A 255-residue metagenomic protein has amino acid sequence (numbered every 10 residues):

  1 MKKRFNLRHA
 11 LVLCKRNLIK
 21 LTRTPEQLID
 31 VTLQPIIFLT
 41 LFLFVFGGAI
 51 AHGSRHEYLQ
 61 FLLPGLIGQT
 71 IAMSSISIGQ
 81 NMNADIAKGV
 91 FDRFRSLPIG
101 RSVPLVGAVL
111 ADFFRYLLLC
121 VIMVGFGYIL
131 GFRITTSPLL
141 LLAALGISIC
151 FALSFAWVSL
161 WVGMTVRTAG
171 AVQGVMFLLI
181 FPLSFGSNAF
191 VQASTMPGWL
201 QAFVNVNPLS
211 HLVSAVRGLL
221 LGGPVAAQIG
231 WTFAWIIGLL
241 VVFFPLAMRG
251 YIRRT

Functional and structural regions predicted by a protein language model:
M1-Q34: Aromatic- and glycine-rich beta-strand/loop motifs that create alpha-glucan
K20, A51-G53, R133, S184-V241: Membrane-interfacial helix-loop-helix junctions in multi-pass membrane proteins
E26-Q27, Q60, Q69-I76, V106-A108 (+3 more regions): Short alpha-helical transmembrane interface motifs in multi-pass membrane proteins
I29-P35, R167-S187: Pore- or pathway-lining transmembrane helices of multi-pass membrane proteins that form conduits for solutes/ions
I37-F42, Y58-L130, F151, F155-S159 (+2 more regions): Hydrophobic alpha-helical transmembrane segments of multi-pass membrane transport proteins
L43-G48, A84, R93, L97 (+7 more regions): Transmembrane helix-loop junction
R101-M176, G223-M248: Alpha-helical transmembrane segments and their short interhelical loops
R249-T255: Short cytosolic juxtamembrane segments of multi-pass membrane proteins
